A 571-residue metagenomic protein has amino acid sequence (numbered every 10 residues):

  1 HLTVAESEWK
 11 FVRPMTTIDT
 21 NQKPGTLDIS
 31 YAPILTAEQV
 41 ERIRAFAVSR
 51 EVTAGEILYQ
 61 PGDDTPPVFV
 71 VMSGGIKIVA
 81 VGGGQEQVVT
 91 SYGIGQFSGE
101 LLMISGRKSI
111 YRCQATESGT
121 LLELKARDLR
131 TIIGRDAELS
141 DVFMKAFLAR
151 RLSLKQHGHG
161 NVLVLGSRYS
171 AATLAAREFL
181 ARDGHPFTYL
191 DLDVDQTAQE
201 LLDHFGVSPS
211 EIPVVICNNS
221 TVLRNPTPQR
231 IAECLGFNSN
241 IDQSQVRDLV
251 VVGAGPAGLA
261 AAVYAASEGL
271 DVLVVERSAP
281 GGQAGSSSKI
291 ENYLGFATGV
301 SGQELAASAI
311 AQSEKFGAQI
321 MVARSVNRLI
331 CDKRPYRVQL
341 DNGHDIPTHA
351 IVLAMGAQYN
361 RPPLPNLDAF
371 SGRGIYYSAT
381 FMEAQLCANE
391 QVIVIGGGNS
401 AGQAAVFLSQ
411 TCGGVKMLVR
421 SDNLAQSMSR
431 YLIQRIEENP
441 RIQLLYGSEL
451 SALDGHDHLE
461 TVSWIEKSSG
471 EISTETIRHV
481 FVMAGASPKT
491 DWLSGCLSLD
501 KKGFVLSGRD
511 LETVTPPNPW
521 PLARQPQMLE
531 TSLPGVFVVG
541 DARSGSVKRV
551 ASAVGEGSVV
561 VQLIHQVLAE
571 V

Functional and structural regions predicted by a protein language model:
T3-E178: Cytosolic regulatory regions built on CNB/CRP/Popeye-like sensor folds
A54-G55, L124, S167, L190-L192 (+5 more regions): Conserved beta-strand termini and adjacent loop/short-helix elements that scaffold enzyme active sites in alpha/beta
V68, S91, E123, N225 (+3 more regions): Short aromatic/basic micro-patch
V79-V81, Q114-T116, I216-N218, Q339-D341 (+1 more regions): A generic structural motif
H159, V164, R168-D195, F205 (+7 more regions): Beta1-alpha1 glycine-rich phosphate/pyrophosphate-binding loop at the start of Rossmann-like nucleotide-binding domains
V194-V252, S267-E268, G285-S286, I320-E390 (+5 more regions): FAD-binding core/adjacent interface of flavoenzyme oxidoreductases
Q243-P280, P363, A369-S371, Y377-R430 (+4 more regions): Rossmann-like dinucleotide/flavin-binding elements
A306-T348, L353-M355, S409-A523, Q566-E570: A Rossmann-like FAD-binding core segment of flavoenzymes
